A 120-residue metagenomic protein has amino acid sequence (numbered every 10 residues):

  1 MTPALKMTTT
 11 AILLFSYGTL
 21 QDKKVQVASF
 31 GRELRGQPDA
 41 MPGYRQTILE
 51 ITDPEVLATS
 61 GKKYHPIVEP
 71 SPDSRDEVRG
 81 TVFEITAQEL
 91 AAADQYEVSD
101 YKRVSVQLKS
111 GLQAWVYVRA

Functional and structural regions predicted by a protein language model:
T2-A120: Glycine-aromatic micro-motifs
